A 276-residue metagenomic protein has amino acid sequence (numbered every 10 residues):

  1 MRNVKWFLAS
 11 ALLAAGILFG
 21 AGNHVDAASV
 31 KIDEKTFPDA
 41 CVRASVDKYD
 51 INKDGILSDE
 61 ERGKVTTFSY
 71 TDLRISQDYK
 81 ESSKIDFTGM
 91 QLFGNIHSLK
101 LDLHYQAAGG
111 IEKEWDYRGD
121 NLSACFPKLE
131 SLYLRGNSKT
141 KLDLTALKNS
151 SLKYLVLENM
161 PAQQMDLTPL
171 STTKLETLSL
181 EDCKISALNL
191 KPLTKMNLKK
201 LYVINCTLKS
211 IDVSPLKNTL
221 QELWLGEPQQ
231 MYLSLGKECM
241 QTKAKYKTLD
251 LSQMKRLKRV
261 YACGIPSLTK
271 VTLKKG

Functional and structural regions predicted by a protein language model:
R2-N3, L8-L13, I17-A146, S150 (+8 more regions): N-terminal capping/linker segments that flank leucine-rich repeat
G55, T88, T140, T145 (+7 more regions): Conserved positions within tandem-repeat grammars
V65, I96, L129, K139 (+11 more regions): Conserved hydrophobic position(s) of the canonical leucine-rich repeat
S69-D72, K100-D102, Y133, V156 (+9 more regions): Conserved positional slot within leucine-rich repeat
H104, L134-N137, L157-P161, L180-C183 (+4 more regions): Extracellular beta-strand-rich, repetitive "passenger/adhesive" scaffolds that bind or process carbohydrates
E112-G119, Q164, I185-A187, W224 (+1 more regions): Extracellular beta-strand/beta-solenoid scaffold signature
V260-G276: Leucine-rich solenoid repeat scaffolds
